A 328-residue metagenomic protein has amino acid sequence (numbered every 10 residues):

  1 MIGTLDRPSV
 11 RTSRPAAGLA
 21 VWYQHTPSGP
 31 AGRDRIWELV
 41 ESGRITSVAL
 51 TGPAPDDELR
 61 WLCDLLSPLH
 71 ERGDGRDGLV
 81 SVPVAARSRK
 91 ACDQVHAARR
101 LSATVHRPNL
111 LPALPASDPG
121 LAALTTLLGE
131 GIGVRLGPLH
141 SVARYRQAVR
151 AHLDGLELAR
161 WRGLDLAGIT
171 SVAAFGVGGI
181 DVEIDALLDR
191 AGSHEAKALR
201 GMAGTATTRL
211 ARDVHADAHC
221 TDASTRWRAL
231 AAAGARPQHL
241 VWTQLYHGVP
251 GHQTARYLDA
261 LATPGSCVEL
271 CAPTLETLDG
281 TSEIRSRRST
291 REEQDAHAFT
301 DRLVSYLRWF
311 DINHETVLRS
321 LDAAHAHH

Functional and structural regions predicted by a protein language model:
M1-T26, R33-V40: N-terminal amphipathic alpha-helix/helix-capping segment at the start of soluble metabolic enzymes
A16-W22, I45-A49, D77-S81, N109-A113 (+4 more regions): Structural preference for beta-strand elements that scaffold enzyme active sites
P27-R60: Non-catalytic, usually N-terminal nucleic-acid engagement modules in DNA/RNA processing proteins
S42-I45, H106, A123-V134, L153: Glycine-enriched alpha-helix->loop->beta-strand junction motifs that scaffold or abut catalytic
S47-A123: Active-site beta->alpha loop and helix N-cap motifs at the rims of alpha/beta catalytic domains
V82, L127, C271: Conserved, mostly hydrophobic/aromatic
G133-P273: Catalytic alpha/beta core domains of metabolic enzymes, predominantly
A231-H328: Flexible, acidic glycine-rich loops studded with aromatic residues
